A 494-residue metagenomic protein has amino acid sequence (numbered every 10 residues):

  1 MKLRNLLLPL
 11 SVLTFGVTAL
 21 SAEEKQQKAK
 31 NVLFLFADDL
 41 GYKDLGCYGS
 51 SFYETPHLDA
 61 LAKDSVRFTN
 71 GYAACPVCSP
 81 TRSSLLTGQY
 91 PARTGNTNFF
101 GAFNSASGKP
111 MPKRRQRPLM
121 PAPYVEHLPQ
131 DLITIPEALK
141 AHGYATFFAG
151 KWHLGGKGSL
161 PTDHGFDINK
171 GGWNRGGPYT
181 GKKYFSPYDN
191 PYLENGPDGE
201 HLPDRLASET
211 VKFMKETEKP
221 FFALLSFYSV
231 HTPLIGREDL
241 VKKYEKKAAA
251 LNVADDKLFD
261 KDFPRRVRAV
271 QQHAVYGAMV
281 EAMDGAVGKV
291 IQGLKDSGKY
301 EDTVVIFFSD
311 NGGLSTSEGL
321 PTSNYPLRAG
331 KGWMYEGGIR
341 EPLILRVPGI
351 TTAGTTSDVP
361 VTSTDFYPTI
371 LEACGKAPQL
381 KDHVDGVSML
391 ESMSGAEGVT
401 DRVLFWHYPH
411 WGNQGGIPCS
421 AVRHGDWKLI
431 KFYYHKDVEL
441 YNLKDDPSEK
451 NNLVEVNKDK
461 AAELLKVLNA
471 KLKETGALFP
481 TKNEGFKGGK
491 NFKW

Functional and structural regions predicted by a protein language model:
M1-Q27: Bacterial Sec-dependent N-terminal signal peptides
K30, A37-Y53, A60, T69 (+14 more regions): Active-site-proximal cap/lid insertion segments
A62, K140, R423: Anion (oxyanion) recognition and catalysis
V66, Y144, K299: Short phosphate-binding/catalytic loops that engage adenosine nucleotides
A92-I135, D189-Y192: His/Cys-centered metal/cofactor-coordination and adjacent catalytic loops
I135, K151, F366, M389: Short active-site alpha-helical segment characteristic of glycosyltransferases and processive polysaccharide synthases
